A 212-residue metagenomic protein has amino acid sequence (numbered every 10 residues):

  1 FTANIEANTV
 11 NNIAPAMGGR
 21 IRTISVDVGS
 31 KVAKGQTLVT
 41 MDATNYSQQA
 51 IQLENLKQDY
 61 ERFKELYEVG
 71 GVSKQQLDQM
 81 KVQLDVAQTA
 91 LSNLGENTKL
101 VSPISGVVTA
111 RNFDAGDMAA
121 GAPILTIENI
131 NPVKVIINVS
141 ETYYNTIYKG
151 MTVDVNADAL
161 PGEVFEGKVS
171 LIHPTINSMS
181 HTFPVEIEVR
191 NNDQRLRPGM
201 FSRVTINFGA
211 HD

Functional and structural regions predicted by a protein language model:
F1-P15, D85-P103, I127, I136 (+1 more regions): Short beta-strand-turn/beta-hairpin segments enriched in glycine/proline and small hydrophobics that form edge-strand
N4, G18-S25, K31-T37, V101-Y143 (+4 more regions): Surface-exposed patches in structured soluble domains
N12, A115, K134, Y143-N145 (+3 more regions): Short beta-strands and strand-coil junctions in structured, solvent-facing domains, enriched
V39, N45-Y46, A159-G162, F208-H211: Short, charged beta-turn/beta-strand-edge "cap" motif at the junction between a beta-strand and an adjacent loop
V39, R190-D212: Edge-of-domain interaction segments
T44-E96, R111, V135, S180: Alpha-helical coiled-coil segments
